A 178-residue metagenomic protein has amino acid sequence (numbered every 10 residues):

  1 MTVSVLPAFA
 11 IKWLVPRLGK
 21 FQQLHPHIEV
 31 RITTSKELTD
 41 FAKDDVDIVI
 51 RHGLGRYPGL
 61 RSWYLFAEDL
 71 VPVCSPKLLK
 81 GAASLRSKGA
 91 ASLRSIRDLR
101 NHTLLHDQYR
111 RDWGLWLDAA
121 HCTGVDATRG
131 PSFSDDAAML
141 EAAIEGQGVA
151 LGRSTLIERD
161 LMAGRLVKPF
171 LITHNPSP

Functional and structural regions predicted by a protein language model:
M1-P58: Central regulatory/effector-binding core of bacterial HTH transcription factors
F41-K43, G55-S177: C-terminal regulatory
